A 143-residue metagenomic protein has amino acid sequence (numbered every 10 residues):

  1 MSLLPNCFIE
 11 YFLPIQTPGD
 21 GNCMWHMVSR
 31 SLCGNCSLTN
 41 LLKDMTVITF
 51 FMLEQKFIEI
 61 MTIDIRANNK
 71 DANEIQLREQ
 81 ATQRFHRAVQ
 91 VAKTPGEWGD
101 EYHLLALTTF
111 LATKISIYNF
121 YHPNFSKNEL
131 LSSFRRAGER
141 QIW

Functional and structural regions predicted by a protein language model:
M1-E129: Papain-like cysteine protease catalytic cores
K127-W143: Active-site signature of cysteine proteases
